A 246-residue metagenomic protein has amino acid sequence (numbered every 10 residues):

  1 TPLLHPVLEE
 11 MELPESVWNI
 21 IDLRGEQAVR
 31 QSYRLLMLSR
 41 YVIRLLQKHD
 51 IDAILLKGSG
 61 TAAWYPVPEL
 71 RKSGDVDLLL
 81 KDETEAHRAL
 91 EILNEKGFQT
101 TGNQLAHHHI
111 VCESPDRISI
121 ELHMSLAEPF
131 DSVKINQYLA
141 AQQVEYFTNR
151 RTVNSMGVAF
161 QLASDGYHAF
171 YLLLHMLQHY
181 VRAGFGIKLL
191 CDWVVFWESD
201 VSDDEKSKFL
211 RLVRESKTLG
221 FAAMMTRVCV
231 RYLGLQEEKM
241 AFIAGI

Functional and structural regions predicted by a protein language model:
T1-G74, L80-I246: Conserved NTP-donor binding/palm subdomain of two-metal-ion nucleotidyltransferases/polymerases, i.e., the charged
